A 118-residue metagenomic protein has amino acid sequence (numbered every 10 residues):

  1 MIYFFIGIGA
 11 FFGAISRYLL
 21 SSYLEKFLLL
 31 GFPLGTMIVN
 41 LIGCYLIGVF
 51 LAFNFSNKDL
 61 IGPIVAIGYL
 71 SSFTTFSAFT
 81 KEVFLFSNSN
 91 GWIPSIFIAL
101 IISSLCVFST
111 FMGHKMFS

Functional and structural regions predicted by a protein language model:
M1-S118: Membrane-interface helix-loop junctions in multi-pass transporters/channels
